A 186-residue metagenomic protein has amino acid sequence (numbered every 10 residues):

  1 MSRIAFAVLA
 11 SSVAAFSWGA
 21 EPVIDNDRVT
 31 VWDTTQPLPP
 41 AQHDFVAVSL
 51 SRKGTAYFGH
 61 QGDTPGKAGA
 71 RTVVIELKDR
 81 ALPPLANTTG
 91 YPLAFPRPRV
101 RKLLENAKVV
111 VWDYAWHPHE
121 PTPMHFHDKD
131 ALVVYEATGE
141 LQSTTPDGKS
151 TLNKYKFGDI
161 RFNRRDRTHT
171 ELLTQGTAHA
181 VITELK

Functional and structural regions predicted by a protein language model:
M1-F6: Bacterial N-terminal signal peptides that target proteins for export
S12-A14: N-terminal signal peptide c-region/cleavage motif recognized by signal peptidases
A20-A81: Structured N-terminal alpha/beta-domain signature that marks small ligand/cofactor-binding or signaling modules
P37-T55, H127-D147: Glycine- and acidic-residue-biased ligand/ion/polar-headgroup-sensing regions
L38-Q42, Y114, T122-H127, T144 (+2 more regions): Short histidine-centered beta-strand/loop micro-motifs that create catalytic or ligand/metal-coordination sites
A41-D44, H60-K78, T138, R164-K186: Ligand-binding loop in jelly-roll beta-barrel domains
L50-Q61, K108, G148-D166: Short acidic-glycine-tyrosine-enriched beta hairpin
G66-V111: Surface-exposed beta-loop interaction hotspot
